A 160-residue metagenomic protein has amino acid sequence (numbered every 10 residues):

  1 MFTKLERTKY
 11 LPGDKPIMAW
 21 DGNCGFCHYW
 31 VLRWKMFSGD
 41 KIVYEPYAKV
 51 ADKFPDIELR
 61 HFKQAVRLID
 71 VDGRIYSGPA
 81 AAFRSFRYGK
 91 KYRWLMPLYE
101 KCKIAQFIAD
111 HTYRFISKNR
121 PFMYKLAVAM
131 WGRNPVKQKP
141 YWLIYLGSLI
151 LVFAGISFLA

Functional and structural regions predicted by a protein language model:
M1-T3, L11, P46, E58 (+2 more regions): Serine/threonine-rich low-complexity intrinsically disordered regions
M1-T3, R7-K9, M18, V50-K53 (+2 more regions): Short secondary-structure boundary micro-motifs
F2-F37: Local sequence-structure signature of Cys/Sec-based thiol-disulfide redox active-site neighborhoods
F37-G39, K63: Short, well-ordered coil/turn elements that cap or connect secondary structure elements
G39-K53, L68-V71: Thiol-based oxidoreductase modules, predominantly thioredoxin-like and allied folds used for disulfide exchange
K53-L149: Thiol/selenol-based redox catalytic cores and closely related redox-interacting motifs
V152-A160: Juxtamembrane boundary at the C-terminal end of a transmembrane helix
